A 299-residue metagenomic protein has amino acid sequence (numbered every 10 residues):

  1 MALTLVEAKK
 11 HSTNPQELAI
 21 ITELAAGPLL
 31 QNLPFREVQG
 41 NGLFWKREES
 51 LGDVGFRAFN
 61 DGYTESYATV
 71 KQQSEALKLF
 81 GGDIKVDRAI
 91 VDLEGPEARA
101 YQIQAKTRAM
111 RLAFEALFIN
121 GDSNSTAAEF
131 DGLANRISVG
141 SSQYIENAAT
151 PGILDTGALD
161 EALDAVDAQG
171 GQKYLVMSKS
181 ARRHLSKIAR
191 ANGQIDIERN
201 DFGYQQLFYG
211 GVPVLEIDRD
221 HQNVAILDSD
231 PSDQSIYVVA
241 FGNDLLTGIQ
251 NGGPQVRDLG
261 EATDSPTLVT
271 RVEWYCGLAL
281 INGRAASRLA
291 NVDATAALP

Functional and structural regions predicted by a protein language model:
A2-E48, K71, E97, F130-D160 (+1 more regions): Sequence/fold signature of self-assembling virion shell proteins
E48-T69: N-terminal low-complexity, intrinsically disordered segments
Y67-E94: Short acidic, glycine/tyrosine-flanked loop/strand segments centered on an H-E-D-like triad
L77, P96-R111: Internal, well-ordered alpha/beta segment that forms a basic, Gly-enriched binding/recognition surface
I90-D92, K106-L117: Contiguous, amphipathic alpha-helical segments that mediate oligomerization or scaffolding in large protein assemblies
Q104, R108, G157-D160, D164: Solvent-exposed, polar/charged alpha-helical surfaces in well-ordered, non-transmembrane soluble domains, broadly
E115-F130: Short, glycine/acidic-rich hinge or "gate" loops at secondary-structure transitions that mediate conformational
